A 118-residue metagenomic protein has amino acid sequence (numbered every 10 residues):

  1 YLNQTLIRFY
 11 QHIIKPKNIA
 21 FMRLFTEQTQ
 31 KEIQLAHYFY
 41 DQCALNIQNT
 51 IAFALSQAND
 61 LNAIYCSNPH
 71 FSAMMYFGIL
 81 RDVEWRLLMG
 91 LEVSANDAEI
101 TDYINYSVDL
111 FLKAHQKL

Functional and structural regions predicted by a protein language model:
Y1-K31, F77, R81-E84, K117-L118: Helical hydrophobic small-molecule/effector-binding pocket
L6, Q28-F39, E92, N96: Short amphipathic alpha-helical segments at helix-loop
Q11-A20, L24-T26, I33-D60, F71 (+1 more regions): Amphipathic alpha-helical packing segments from all-alpha helical-bundle domains
H37, N59-D109: Hydrophobic/aromatic-rich alpha-helical bundle segments in the mid-to-C-terminal region
A54, Y106-K117: C-terminal alpha-helix
